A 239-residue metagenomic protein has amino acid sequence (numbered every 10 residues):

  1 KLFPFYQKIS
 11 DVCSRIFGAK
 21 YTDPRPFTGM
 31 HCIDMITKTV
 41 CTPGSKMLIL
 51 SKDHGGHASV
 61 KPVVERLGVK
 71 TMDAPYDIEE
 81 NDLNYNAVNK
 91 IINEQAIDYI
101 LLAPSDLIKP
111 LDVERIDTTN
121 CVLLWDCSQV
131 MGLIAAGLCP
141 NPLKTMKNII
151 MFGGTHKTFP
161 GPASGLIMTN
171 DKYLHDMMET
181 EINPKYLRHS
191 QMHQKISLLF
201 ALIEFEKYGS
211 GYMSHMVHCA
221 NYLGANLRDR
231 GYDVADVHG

Functional and structural regions predicted by a protein language model:
K1-K8: A glycine-/small-polar-enriched, mobile loop at the entrance of the PLP active site in fold-type I
K8, V12-R15, A19-D23, F27-G231: Conserved PLP-enzyme active-site core in the AAT-like
A220-N221, D236-G239: Conserved glycine-rich beta-strand-loop-beta hairpin in the small C-terminal domain of fold type I
